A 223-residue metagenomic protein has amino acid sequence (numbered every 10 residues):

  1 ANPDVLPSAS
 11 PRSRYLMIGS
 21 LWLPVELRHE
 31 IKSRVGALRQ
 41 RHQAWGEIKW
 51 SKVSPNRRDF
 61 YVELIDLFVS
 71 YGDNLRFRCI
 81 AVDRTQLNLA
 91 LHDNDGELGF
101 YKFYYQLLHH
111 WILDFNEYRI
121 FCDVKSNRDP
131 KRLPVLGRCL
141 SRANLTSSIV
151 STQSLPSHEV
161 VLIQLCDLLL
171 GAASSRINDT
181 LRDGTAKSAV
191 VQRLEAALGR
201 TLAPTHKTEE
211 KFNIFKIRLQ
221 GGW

Functional and structural regions predicted by a protein language model:
A1-W223: Phosphate-ester processing/binding pockets and catalytic centers
